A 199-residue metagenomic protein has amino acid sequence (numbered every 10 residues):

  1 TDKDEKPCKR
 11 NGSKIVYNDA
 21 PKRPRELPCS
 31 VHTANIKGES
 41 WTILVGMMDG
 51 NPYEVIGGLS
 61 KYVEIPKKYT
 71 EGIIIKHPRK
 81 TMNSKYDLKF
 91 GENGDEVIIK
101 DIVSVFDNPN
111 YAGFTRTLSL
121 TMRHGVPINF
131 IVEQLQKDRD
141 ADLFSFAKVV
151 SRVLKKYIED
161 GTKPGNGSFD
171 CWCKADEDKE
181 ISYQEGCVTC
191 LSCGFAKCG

Functional and structural regions predicted by a protein language model:
T1-G199: Long, C-terminal-biased catalytic regions of enzyme "large/alpha" subunits
